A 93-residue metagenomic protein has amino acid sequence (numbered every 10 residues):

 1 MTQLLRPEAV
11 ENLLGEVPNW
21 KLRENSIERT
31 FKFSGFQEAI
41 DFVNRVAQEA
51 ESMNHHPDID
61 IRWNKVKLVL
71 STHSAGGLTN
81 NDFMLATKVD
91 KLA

Functional and structural regions predicted by a protein language model:
M1-F36: N-terminal first-folded block
N19-L22, A47-P57: Short arginine-rich
G35, V46, W63-K65, T72-S74: Short glycine-rich, polar/acidic loop-and-turn segments at beta strand-coil junctions
A39: Flexible nucleotide-interacting loop at or near the entrance of a catalytic core
F42-V46, F83-A86: Short amphipathic alpha-helices in soluble, non-transmembrane regions that often serve as interface/regulatory elements
S52-I61, K67-S71: Mid-chain, well-packed structural core segment of small domains
K67-L92: C-terminal structural segments of small proteins and small subunits
